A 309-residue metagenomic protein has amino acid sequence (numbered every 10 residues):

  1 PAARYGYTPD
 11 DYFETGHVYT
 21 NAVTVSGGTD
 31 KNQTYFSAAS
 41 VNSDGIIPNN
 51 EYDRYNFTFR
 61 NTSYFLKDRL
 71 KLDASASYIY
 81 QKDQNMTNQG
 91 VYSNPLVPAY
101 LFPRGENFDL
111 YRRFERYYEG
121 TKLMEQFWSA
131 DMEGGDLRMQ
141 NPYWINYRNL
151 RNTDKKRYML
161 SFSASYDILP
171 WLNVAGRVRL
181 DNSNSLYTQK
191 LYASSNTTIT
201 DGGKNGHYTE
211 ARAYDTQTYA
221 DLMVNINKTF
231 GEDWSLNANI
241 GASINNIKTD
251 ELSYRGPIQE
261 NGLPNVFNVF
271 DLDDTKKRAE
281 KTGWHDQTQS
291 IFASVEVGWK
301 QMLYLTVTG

Functional and structural regions predicted by a protein language model:
P1-R4, I46-N50, N56, R60-R157 (+1 more regions): Surface-exposed loop/interface segments of Gram-negative outer-membrane beta-barrel transport/assembly proteins
G6-V18: Periplasmic N-terminal accessory/gating domains of Gram-negative outer-membrane beta-barrel systems
Y12, T20-N42, I46, T58-Y64 (+2 more regions): Predominantly transmembrane beta-strands of Gram-negative outer membrane beta-barrel pores used for transport
H17, N21-G27, Q289-W299: Structured alpha-helical segments in the cores of large, soluble enzyme domains
V18, T29-D30, L66-D68, D167-L169 (+2 more regions): Outer-membrane beta-barrel channels and translocator barrels
T24-S26, R60-T62, S161-S163, D167 (+3 more regions): Outer-membrane beta-barrel architecture
R177, G241, F292-G298, Y304-T308: Exposed, low-structure sequence patches enriched in small/polar residues
